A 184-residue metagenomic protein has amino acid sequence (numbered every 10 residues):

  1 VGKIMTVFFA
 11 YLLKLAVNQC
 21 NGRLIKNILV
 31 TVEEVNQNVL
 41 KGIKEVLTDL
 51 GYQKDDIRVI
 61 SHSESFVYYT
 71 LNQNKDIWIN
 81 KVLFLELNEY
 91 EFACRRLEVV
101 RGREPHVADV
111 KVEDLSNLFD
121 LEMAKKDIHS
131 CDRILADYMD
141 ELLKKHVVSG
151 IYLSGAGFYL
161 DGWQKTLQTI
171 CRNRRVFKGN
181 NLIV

Functional and structural regions predicted by a protein language model:
V1, L71-V110, V184: Gly/Thr-rich phosphate-binding beta-strand-loop-beta motif of the actin/hexokinase/Hsp70
V1-V82, R103, K144-H146, D161 (+1 more regions): Nucleotide/phosphate-binding catalytic cleft detector across ATP-hydrolyzing and phosphate-transferring enzymes
V30-V35, L85-E89, L153-F158: Structural motif
T31, I60, L97, S154-A156 (+1 more regions): Generic beta-strand/beta-sheet core signal
S61, L87, F177-N181: Output/docking surface of receiver
H62, V107-S116: Extended, charge- and Ser/Thr-rich helical segments
V67-Y68, S116-L118: Surface-exposed loop and turn segments in beta-propeller and other repeat-based domains that flank or scaffold
L118-V184: Helical "lid/coupling" subdomains associated with nucleotide-phosphate turnover
